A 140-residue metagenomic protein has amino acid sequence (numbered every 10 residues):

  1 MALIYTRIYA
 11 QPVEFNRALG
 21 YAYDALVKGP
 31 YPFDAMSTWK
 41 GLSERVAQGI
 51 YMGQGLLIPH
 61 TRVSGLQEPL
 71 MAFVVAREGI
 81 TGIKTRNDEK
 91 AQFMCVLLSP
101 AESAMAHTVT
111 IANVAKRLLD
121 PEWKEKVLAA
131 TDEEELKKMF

Functional and structural regions predicted by a protein language model:
M1-F140: Cytosolic covalent-transfer regions centered on His/Cys nucleophiles that carry phosphoryl or persulfide groups
